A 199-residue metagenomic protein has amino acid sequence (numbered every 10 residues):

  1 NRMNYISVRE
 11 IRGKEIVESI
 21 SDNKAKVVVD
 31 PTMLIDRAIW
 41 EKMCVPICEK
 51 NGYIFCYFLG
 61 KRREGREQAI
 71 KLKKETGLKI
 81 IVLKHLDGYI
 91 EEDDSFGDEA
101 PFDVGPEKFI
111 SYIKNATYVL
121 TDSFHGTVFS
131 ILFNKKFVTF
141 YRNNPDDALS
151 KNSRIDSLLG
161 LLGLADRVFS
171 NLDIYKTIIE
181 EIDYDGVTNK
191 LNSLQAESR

Functional and structural regions predicted by a protein language model:
N1-R199: Active-site anion-handling motifs in enzyme catalytic cores
